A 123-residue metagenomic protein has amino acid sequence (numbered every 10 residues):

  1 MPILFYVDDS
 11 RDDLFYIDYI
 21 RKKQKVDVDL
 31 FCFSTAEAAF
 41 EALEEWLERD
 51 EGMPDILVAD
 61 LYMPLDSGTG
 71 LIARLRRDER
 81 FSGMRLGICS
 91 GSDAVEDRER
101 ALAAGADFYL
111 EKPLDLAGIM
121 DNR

Functional and structural regions predicted by a protein language model:
P2-R21, L57: Conserved acidic segment of CheY-like receiver
C32, L65-D66: Residue-level signal for the "D+5" position in two-component response regulator receiver
C32-I56: Acidic, metal-coordinating helix/loop segments flanking the phosphotransfer/catalytic sites of two-component signaling
M63-L65, A94: The feature encodes the CheY-like receiver
L114-R123: C-terminal output helix
